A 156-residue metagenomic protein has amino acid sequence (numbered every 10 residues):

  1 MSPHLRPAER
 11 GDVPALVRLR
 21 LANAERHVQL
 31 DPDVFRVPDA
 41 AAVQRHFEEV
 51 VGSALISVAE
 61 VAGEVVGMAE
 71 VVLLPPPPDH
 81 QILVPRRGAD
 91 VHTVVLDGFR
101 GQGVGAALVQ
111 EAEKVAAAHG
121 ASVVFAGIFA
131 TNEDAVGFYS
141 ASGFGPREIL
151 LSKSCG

Functional and structural regions predicted by a protein language model:
M1-P14: Conserved N-terminal entry element of GNAT/NAT acetyltransferase domains
A24-H46: Conserved GNAT-fold acetyl-CoA-binding loop/helix
R45-V58: A short helix-loop-beta-strand connector motif used in the catalytic cores of GNAT acetyltransferases and, in some
V58, E64-L73: Conserved beta-strand in the GNAT
P75, D90-R100: A short, internal acetyl-CoA/4′-phosphopantetheine-binding micro-motif in the GNAT/acyltransferase core
P75-V84: A short, polar/charged loop-to-alpha-helix boundary motif
V91-T93, V124-I128: Conserved hydrophobic beta-strand within the GNAT/NAT acetyltransferase core sheet that lines the active-site cleft
Q102, A106, Q110, A118 (+3 more regions): Conserved active-site alpha-helix within GNAT-family acetyltransferase domains
